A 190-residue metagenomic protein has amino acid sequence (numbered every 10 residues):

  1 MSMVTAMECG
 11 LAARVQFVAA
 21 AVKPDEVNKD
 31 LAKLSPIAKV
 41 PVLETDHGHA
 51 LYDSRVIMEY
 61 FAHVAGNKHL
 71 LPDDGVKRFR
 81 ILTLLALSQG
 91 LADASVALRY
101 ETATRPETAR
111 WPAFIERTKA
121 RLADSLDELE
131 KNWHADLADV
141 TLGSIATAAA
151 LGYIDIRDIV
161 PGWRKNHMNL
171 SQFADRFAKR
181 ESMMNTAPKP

Functional and structural regions predicted by a protein language model:
M1-R110: GST-like domain detector, emphasizing the conserved glutathione-binding G-site in the N-terminal thioredoxin-like
L43, R55, L122-E130, S182: Aromatic-glycine hotspot motif
M58, A62, L82-L85, L126 (+2 more regions): Non-transmembrane alpha-helical segments in soluble domains of secreted/periplasmic/extracellular proteins
K68-D73, W163, M184-K189: Short, hydrophobic secondary-structure boundary micro-motifs
S88-Q172: GST-like fold's C-terminal all-alpha helical module
K165-T186: C-terminal end-helix/capping segment
